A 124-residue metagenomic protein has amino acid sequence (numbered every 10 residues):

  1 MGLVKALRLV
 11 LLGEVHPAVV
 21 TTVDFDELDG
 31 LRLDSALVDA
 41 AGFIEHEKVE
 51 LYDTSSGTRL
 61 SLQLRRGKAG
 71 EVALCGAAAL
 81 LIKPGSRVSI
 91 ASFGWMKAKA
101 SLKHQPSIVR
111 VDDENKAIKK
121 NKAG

Functional and structural regions predicted by a protein language model:
G2, R8-V10, V19-T21, F25-L102 (+1 more regions): Compact, glycine-rich, soluble single-domain proteins
P106-G124: Short, glycine/charged-enriched hinge/interface segments at domain edges or termini
